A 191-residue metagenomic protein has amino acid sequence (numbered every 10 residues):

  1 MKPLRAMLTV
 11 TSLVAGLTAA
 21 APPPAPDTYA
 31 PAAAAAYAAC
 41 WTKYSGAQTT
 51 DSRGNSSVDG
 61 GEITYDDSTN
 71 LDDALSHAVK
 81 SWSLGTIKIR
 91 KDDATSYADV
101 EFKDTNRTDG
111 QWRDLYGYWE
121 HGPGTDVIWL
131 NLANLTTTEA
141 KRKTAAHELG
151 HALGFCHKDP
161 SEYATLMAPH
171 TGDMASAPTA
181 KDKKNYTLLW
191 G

Functional and structural regions predicted by a protein language model:
M1-L4, G16: Terminal targeting segments of Actinobacterial cell-envelope proteins
P3-A6, P22-G191: Zinc-dependent metalloendopeptidases
T9-T18: Bacterial N-terminal signal peptides
